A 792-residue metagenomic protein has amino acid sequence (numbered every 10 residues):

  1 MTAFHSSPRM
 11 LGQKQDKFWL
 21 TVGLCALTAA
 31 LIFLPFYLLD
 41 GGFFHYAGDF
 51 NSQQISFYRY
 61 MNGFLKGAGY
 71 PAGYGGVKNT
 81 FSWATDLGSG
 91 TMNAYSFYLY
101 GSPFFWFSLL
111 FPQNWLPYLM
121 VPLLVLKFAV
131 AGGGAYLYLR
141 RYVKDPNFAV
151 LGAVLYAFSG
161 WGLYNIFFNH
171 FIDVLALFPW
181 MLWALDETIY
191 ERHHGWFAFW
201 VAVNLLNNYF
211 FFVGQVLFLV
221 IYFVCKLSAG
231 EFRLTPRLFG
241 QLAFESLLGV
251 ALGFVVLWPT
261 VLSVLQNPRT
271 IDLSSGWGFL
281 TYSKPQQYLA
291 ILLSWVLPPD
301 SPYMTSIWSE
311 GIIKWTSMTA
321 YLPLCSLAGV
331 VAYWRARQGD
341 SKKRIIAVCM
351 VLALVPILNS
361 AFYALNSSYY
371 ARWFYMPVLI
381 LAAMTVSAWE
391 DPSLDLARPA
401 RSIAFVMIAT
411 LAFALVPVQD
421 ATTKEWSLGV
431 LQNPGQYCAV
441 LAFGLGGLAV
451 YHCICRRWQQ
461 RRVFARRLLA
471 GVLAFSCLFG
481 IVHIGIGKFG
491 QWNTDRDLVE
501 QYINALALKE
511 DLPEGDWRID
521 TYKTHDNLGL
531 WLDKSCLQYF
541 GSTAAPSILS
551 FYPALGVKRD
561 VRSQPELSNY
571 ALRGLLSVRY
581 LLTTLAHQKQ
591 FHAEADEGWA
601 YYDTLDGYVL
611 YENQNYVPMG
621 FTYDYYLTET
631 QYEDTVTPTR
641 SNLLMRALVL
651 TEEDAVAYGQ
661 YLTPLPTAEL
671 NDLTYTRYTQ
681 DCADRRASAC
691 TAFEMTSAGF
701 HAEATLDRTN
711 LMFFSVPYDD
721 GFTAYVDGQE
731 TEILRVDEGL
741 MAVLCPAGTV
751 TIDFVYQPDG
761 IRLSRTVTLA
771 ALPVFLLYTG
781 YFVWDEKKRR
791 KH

Functional and structural regions predicted by a protein language model:
R9-M10, K14, Y661-H792: Active-site-proximal, structured, solvent-exposed surfaces of multi-pass membrane proteins that position macromolecular
G12-N93, W492-E500, A507, D511-D526 (+1 more regions): Hydrophobic alpha-helical membrane-insertion signals
C25, F128-R141, N147-S228, Q241-V261 (+4 more regions): Membrane-embedded helix bundles of polyisoprenyl
P35-P179, V203-N207, A290, S301-I313 (+1 more regions): Active-site lumenal/periplasmic loops and adjacent helix-entry segments of GT-C-fold, multi-pass membrane
S52, R59-A72, F239-L242, S246-A336 (+4 more regions): Periplasmic/ER-lumenal interhelical loops and adjacent helix-loop junctions in multi-pass membrane proteins
L87-S89, N93-F97, F475-N493, L508-V578 (+3 more regions): Extracytoplasmic/lumenal acceptor-recognition loop(s) of multi-pass membrane glycoenzymes
R192, F211, K342-Y502, A747-H792: Contiguous transmembrane helix-bundle modules in multi-pass membrane proteins
F232-G240, V330-A353: Membrane-interface helix-loop-helix junctions at transmembrane boundaries of multi-pass membrane enzymes, predominantly
